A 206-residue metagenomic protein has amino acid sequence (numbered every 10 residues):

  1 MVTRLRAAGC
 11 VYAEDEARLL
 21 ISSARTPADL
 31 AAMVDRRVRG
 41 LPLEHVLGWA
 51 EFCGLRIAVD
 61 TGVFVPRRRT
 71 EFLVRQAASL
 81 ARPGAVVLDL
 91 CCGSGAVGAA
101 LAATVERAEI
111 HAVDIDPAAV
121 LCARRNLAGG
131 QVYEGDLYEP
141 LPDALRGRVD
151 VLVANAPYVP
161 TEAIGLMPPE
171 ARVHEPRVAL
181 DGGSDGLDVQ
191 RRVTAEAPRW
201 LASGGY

Functional and structural regions predicted by a protein language model:
M1-V11: Non-catalytic nucleic-acid substrate-recognition regions in nucleic-acid-modifying enzymes
L5, L127, A197: Conserved hydrophobic residues forming the short capping helix/wall of the S-adenosyl-L-methionine
E14-L80: Conserved AdoMet
L20, G40, T70, V97 (+5 more regions): Residue-level signal for inorganic ion chemistry
R69-L166: Conserved SAM/SAH cofactor-binding pocket of Class I
R82, E175, L201-S203: Helix-to-beta-strand junctions that scaffold the AdoMet/dcAdoMet cofactor pocket in Class I SAM-dependent enzymes
A156-V189: Mobile active-site "lid"/loop adjacent to the S-adenosyl-L-methionine
S184-Y206: Conserved Class I SAM-dependent methyltransferase catalytic core
